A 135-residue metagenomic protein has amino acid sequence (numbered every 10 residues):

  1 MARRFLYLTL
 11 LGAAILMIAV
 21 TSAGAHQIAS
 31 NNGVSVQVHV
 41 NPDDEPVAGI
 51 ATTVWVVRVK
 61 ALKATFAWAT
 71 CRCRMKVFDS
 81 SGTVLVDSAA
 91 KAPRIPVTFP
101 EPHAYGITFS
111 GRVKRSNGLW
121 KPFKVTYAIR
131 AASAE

Functional and structural regions predicted by a protein language model:
M1-L10: Bacterial N-terminal signal peptides that target proteins for export
T9-I18: Bacterial N-terminal signal peptides
V20-S22: N-terminal signal peptide c-region/cleavage motif recognized by signal peptidases
G24-E135: N-terminal soluble domains immediately following signal/targeting peptides that reside in extracytoplasmic
